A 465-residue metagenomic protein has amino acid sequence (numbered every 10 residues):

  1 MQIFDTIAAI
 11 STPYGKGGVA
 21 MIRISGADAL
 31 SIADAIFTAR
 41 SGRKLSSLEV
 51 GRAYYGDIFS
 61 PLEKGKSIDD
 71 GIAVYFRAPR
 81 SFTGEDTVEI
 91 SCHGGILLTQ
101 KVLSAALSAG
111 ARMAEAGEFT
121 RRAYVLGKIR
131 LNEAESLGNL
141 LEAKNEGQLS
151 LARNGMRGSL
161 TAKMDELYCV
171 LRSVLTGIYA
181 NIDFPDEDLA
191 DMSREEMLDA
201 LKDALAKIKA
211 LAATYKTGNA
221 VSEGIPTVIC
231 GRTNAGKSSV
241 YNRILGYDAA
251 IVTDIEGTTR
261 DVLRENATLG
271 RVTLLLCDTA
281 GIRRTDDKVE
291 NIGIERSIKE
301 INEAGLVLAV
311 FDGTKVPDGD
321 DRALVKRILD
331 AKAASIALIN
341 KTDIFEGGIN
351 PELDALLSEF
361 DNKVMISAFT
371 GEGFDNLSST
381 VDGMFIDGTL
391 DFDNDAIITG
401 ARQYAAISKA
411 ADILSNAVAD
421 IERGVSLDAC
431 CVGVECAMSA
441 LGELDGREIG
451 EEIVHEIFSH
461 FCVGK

Functional and structural regions predicted by a protein language model:
M1-S150, N154, G158, A331 (+1 more regions): A glycine-rich (often HGG/GG-containing) alpha/beta subdomain
Q2-I10, Y14, E146-E265, T285 (+1 more regions): C-terminal-of-GTPase-core extension/linker across diverse P-loop GTPases
A53-R77, G257-T285, E303-L306: Switch I (G2) and immediately adjacent beta-strands of P-loop GTPase domains
A73, M113, T227-I229, V252 (+1 more regions): Generic preference for hydrophobic
H93, F311-T314, K341-T342: Structural motif
L245, A280-G281, G305, D312 (+1 more regions): Short glycine-/small-residue-rich Rossmann-like dinucleotide-binding loops
L276, V310, L338: Generic enzyme active-site microenvironment
E290-T314, S367: Inter-motif core of Ras-like GTPase G domains
